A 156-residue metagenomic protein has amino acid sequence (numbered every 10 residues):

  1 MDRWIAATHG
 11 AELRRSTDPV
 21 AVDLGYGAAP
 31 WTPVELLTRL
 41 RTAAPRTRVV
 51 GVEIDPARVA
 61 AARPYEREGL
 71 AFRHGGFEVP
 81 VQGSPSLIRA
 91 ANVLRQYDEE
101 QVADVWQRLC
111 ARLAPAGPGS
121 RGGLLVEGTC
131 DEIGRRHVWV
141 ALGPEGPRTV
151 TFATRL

Functional and structural regions predicted by a protein language model:
M1-L24, A28-R67, H74-V79, P118-L156: Class I (Rossmann-like) S-adenosyl-L-methionine-dependent methyltransferase catalytic domain, capturing the SAM-binding
D18, S84-S86, A90, G122: Local beta-strand N-terminus motif with an aromatic residue
R41, D98, A114: Hydrophobic/aromatic-lined pockets within catalytic cores
P85-A103: A short SAM/SAH-binding and catalytic strip from SAM-dependent methyltransferases
R95, A103-G123: A short glycine-rich, Lys/Arg-flanked "PGG" loop and its adjoining helix->strand segment in the class I
Q101, V105, A153-L156: Short, surface-exposed, charge-dense and proline/glycine-enriched linear segments
